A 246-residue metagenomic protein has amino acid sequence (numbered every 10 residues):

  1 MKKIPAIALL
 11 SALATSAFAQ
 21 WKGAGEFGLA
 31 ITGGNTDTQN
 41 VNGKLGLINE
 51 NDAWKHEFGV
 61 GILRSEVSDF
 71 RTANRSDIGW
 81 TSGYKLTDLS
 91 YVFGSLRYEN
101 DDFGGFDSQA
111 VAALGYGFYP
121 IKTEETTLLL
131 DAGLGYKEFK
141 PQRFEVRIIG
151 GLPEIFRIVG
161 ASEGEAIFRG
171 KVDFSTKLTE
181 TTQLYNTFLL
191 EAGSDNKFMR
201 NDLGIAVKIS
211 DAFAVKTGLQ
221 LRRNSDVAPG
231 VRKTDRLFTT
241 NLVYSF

Functional and structural regions predicted by a protein language model:
W21, A53-F58, L89-V92, E124-L128 (+2 more regions): Repeated loop/turn-to-beta-strand initiation elements of outer-membrane beta-barrel proteins
G25-F27, F58-V60, G94, A112-L114 (+5 more regions): Membrane-embedded beta-strand positions of outer-membrane beta-barrel proteins
G25-F27, G43-L45, I78-W80, L114 (+3 more regions): Membrane-embedded beta-strands of outer-membrane beta-barrel proteins, especially the hydrophobic/small aromatic
L29-G33, N51, I62-E66, Y98-D102 (+5 more regions): Transmembrane beta-strands of outer-membrane beta-barrel pores
I31, L47-N49, Y84, F118-P120 (+5 more regions): Residue-level signature of outer-membrane beta-barrel architecture
I31-Q39, V67-A73, N100-S108, G164 (+2 more regions): Solvent-exposed loop/turn segments connecting transmembrane beta-strands in outer-membrane beta-barrel proteins
A113, I205-K208, A212, T234-F246: Outer-membrane beta-barrel "beta-signal"
E125-S210, A214: Outer-membrane beta-barrel transmembrane domain signature
